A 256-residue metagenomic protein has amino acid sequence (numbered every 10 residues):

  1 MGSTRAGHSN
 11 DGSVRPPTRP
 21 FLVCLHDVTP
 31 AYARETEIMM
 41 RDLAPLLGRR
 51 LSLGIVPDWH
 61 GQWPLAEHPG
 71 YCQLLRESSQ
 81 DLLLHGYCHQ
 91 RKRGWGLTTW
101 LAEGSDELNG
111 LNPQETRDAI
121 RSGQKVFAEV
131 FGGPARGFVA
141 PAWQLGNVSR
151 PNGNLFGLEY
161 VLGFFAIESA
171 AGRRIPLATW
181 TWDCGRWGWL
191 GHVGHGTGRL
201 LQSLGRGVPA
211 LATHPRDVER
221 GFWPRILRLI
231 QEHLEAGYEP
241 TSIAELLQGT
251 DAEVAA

Functional and structural regions predicted by a protein language model:
G2-D81: Active-site beta->alpha N-cap acidic-glycine motif
R5, R15, L47, L51-S52 (+2 more regions): C-terminal domain-boundary segment and adjacent tail
C24-H26, S52-V56, L83-H85, F138-V139 (+4 more regions): A cross-family glycoside hydrolase active-site/sugar-binding cleft signature
V28-E35, I55-G70, V139-V148, D183-V193 (+1 more regions): Acidic-and-aromatic substrate-binding clefts and catalytic sites of carbohydrate-active enzymes
T36-E37, R41, G146-G157: Distinct, well-ordered alpha-helical segments
S52-S149, L211: Metal-dependent polysaccharide deacetylase catalytic core of the NodB/CE4 family, i.e., the active-site-bearing domain
N152-G194, P240-A244: His/Asp/Glu-enriched short active-site or ligand-binding loop at hydrolase and phosphoryl-transfer sites
R174-G221: A conserved mid-domain beta-alpha-beta active-site/ligand-binding segment of alpha/beta enzyme cores
